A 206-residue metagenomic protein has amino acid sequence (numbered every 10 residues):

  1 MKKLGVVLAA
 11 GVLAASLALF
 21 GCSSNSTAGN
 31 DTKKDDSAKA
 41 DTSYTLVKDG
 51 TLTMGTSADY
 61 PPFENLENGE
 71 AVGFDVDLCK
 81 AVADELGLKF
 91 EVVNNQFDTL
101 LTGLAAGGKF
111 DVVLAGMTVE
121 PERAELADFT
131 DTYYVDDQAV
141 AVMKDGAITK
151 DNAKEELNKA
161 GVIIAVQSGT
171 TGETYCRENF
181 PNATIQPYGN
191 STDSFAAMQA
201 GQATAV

Functional and structural regions predicted by a protein language model:
M1-F20: Sec-dependent bacterial lipoprotein signal peptides
A18-K34: Bacterial lipoprotein signal-peptidase II cleavage site
K39-G116: Extracytoplasmic small-molecule ligand-binding "clamshell" domains of the periplasmic binding protein/Venus flytrap
T56-P61, A71-D84, V135, A139-F195 (+1 more regions): Bilobed "Venus flytrap"/periplasmic-binding protein-like clamshell domains and structurally analogous long
P61-L66, E122-R123, Y175: Short, solvent-exposed loop/turn elements at domain surfaces
K80, K89-E155: Acidic, polar ligand-binding/catalytic clefts
L88-K89, A106-A115, V162-I163, N190 (+1 more regions): Alpha-to-beta junction loops
V92-G103, Q186-A200: Short helix-initiation/N-cap motifs at beta->coil->alpha
